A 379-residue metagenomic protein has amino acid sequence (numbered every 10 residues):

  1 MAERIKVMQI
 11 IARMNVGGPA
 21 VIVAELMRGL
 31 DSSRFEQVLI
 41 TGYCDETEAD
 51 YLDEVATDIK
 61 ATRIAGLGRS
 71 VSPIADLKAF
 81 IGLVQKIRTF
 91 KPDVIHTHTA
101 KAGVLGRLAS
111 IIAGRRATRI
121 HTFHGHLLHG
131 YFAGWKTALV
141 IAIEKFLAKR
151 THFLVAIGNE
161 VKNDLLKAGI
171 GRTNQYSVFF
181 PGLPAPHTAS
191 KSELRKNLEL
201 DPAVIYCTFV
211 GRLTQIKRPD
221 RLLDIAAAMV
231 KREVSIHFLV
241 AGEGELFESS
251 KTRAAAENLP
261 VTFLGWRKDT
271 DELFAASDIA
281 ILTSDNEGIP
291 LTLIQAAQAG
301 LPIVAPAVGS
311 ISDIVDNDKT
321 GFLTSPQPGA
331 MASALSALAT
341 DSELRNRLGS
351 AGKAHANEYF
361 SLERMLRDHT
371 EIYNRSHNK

Functional and structural regions predicted by a protein language model:
M8, D201-K217, L223-A227: Conserved donor-binding/catalytic core segment of Leloir-type glycosyltransferases
Q9-G17, V21-A75, Q175-Y176, E245-L246: N-terminal strand-loop element at the rim of the active site of nucleotide-sugar-dependent glycosyltransferases
L52-D53, H187-L200, Y206, D368: A short helix/loop element that forms part of the nucleotide-sugar donor recognition site in Leloir-type
K149-Q175, L183: A short, active-site helix/loop in glycosyltransferases that binds the activated sugar's phosphate group
W266, D285: Aromatic "clamp/platform" in nucleotide-sugar-dependent glycosyltransferases that forms part of the donor/acceptor
P302-A305, V315: Short hydrophobic beta-strand element within catalytic cores of glycosyltransferases and related nucleotide-activated
N317-D318, F322-G329, A337-E343: Conserved acidic donor-binding segment of nucleotide-sugar-dependent glycosyltransferases
A337, L344-Y359, M365-E371: A short, well-ordered alpha-helix in the C-terminal region of glycosyltransferases
